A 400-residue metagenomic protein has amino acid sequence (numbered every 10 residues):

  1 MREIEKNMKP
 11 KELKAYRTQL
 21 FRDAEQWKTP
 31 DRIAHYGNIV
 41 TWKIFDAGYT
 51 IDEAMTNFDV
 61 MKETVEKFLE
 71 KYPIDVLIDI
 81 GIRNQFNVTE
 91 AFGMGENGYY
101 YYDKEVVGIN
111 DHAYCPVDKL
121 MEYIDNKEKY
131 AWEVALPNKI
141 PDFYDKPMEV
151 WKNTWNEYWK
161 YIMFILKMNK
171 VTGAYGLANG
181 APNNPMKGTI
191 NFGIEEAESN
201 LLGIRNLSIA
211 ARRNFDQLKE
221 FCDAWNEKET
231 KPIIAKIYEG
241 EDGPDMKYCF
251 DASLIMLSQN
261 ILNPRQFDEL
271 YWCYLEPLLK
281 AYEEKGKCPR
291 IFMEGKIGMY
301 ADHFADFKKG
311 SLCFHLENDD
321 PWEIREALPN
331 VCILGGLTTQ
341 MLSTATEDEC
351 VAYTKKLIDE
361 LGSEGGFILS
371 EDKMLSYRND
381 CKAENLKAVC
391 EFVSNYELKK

Functional and structural regions predicted by a protein language model:
M1-K400: Catalytic cores of TIM-barrel enzymes
